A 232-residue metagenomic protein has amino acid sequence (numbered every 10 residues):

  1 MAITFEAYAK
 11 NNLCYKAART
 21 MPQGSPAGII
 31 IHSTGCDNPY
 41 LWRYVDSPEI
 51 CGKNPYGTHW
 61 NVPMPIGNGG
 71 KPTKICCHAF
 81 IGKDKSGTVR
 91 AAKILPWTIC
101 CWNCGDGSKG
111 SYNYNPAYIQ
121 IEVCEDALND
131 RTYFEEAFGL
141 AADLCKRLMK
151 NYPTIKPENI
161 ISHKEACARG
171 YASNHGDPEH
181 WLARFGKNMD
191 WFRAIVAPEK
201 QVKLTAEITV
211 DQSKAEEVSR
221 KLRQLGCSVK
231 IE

Functional and structural regions predicted by a protein language model:
M1-Y114: N-terminal catalytic cores of peptidoglycan-degrading enzymes
A2-K10, A17-Q23, A27, P116-I119 (+1 more regions): Basic/polar, cationic surfaces and motifs that engage anionic cell-wall and phosphate/carboxylate ligands
S33-G35, K83, C145-P153, G226: Sec/Tat-exported extracytoplasmic proteins
T34, C124-D126, T205-T209: Short strand-loop junctions, especially beta-strand C-caps/beta-turns that link beta-sheets to coils or alpha-helices
N38, S86, L128, D211-S213: Generic "edge-of-domain/loop-turn" microfeature
V89, I155-E158, C227: A structural micro-motif
A92-L95, I161, K230-E232: General small-molecule cofactor/ligand-binding pocket signal
K200-E232: Solvent-exposed beta-strand motifs enriched in subsets of small alpha/beta binding domains, especially certain
